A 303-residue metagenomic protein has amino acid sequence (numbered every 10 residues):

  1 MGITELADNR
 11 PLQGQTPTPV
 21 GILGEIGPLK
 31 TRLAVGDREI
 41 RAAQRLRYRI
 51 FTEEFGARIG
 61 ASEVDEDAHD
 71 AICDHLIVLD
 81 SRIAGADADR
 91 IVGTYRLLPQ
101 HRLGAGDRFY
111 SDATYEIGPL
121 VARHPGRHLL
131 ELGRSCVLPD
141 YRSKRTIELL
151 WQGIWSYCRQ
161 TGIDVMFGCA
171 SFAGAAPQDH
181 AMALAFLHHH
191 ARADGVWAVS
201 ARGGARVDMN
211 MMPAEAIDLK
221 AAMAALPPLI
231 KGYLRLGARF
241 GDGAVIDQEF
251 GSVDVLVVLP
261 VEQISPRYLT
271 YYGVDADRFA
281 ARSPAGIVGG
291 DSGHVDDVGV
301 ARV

Functional and structural regions predicted by a protein language model:
M1-I26: Short acidic N-proximal helix/loop "leader" segments that mark the beginning of a domain or an inter-domain linker
T31-A43: A short beta-loop-alpha structural element at the N-terminal edge of CoA-dependent acyl/N-acetyltransferase catalytic
V35, L46, A61-V64, D74-L76 (+1 more regions): N-terminal amphipathic, basic helical "cap/leader" segment at the start of enzyme domains
L46-I59: Helix-loop element at the rim of GNAT/NAT acetyltransferase active sites that forms part of the acceptor-substrate
A68-I72, E249-G251: A short catalytic or substrate-binding loop motif that flags glycine-/basic-rich loops and adjacent residues that bind
I72, I77-L120: Short, His- and charge-rich active-site/binding loops that engage polyanionic ligands
Q100-R239, A244-I246, F250-L256, I264: Acyl-donor binding region in acyl/amide transferases
I287-G299: Intrinsically disordered, low-complexity terminal tails and inter-domain linkers enriched for S/T/G/P/D/E
